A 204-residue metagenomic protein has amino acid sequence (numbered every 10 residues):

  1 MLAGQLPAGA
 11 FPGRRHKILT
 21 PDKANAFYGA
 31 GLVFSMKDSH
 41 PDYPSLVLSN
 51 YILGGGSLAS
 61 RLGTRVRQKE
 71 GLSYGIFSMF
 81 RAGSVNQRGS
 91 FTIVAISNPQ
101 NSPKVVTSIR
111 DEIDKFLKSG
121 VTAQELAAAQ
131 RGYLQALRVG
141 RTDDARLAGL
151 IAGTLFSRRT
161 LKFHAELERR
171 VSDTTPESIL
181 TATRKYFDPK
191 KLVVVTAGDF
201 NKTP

Functional and structural regions predicted by a protein language model:
M1-H40, G54-P103, E125, A129 (+3 more regions): Non-catalytic beta-strand/loop surface segments
Y43-P44: Zinc-dependent metallopeptidase catalytic helix centered on the HExxH motif and its immediate flanking segment
F77-N86, E112, R138-V171: Scaffold signal of the M16-like zinc-metallopeptidase fold and its non-catalytic homologs
D111-V121: A common structural junction motif
Q130-L137: Short amphipathic alpha-helical coiled-coil/interface segments
V194: Residue-level signal for inorganic ion chemistry
